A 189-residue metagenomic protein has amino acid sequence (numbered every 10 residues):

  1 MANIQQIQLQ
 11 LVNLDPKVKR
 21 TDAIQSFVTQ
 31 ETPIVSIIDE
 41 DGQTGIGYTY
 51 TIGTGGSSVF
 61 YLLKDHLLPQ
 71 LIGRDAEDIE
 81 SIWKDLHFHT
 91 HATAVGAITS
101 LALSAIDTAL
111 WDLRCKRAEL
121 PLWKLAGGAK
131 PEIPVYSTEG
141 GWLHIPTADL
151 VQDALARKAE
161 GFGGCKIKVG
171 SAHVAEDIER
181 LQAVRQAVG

Functional and structural regions predicted by a protein language model:
M1-I46, Y50-I52: Structured beta-strand/loop patches that form or line metal/cofactor-binding pockets in enzymes
A2, S104, E160: Structured loop/turn residues at beta-strand edges in well-structured enzyme cores
Q6, I38-R117: Metal- or metallocofactor-binding catalytic centers and their adjacent structured scaffolds across diverse enzyme
Q6, S81-D85, W123-G128, S137 (+1 more regions): Beta-strand segments within the central parallel beta-sheet cores of soluble alpha/beta enzyme folds
T29-Q30, S58, L62, E77 (+5 more regions): Conserved active-site and cofactor/substrate-binding residues in soluble primary-metabolism enzymes
D41, A118-L143: N-terminal small/glycine-rich loop or linker at the start of catalytic domains across soluble metabolic enzymes
P131-G189: Metal-dependent enolase-superfamily TIM-barrel catalytic cores that perform enediolate-based chemistry
